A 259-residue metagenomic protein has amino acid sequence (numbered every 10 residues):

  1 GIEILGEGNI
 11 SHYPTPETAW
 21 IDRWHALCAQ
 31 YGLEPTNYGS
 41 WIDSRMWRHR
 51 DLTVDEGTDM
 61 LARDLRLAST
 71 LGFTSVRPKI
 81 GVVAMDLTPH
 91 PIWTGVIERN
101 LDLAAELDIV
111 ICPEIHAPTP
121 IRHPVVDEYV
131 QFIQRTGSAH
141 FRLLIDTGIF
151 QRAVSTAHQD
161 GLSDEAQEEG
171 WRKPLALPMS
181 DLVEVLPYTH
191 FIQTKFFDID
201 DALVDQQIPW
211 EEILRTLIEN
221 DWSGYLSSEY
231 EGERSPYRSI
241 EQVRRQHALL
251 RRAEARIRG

Functional and structural regions predicted by a protein language model:
I2-H25, I80-M85: Glycine-rich, proline-tolerant flexible connector loops at the mouths of alpha/beta enzymes
I2-I4, P35-S40, V76-P78, I111-P113 (+3 more regions): Hydrophobic faces of well-ordered beta-strands that scaffold small-molecule active sites in alpha/beta enzyme cores
N9, D200-D201, S228-Y237, E241: A short, acidic, flexible beta-alpha connecting loop/helix-capping segment that sits on the rim of active
P16-D22, V54-L61, H90-E98, V125-V130 (+3 more regions): Charged helix-capping and loop-helix junction motifs
L27-Q30, E34, M46-I145, Q151-R152: Active-site acidic/histidine proton-transfer and metal-coordination neighborhood in alpha/beta enzyme cores
C28, A68, I111, D146 (+5 more regions): Conserved, mostly hydrophobic/aromatic
R99-E211: Acidic/histidine-rich catalytic cores of soluble enzymes
Y237-G259: C-terminal helical cap(s) of enzyme catalytic domains, especially alpha/beta-barrels
